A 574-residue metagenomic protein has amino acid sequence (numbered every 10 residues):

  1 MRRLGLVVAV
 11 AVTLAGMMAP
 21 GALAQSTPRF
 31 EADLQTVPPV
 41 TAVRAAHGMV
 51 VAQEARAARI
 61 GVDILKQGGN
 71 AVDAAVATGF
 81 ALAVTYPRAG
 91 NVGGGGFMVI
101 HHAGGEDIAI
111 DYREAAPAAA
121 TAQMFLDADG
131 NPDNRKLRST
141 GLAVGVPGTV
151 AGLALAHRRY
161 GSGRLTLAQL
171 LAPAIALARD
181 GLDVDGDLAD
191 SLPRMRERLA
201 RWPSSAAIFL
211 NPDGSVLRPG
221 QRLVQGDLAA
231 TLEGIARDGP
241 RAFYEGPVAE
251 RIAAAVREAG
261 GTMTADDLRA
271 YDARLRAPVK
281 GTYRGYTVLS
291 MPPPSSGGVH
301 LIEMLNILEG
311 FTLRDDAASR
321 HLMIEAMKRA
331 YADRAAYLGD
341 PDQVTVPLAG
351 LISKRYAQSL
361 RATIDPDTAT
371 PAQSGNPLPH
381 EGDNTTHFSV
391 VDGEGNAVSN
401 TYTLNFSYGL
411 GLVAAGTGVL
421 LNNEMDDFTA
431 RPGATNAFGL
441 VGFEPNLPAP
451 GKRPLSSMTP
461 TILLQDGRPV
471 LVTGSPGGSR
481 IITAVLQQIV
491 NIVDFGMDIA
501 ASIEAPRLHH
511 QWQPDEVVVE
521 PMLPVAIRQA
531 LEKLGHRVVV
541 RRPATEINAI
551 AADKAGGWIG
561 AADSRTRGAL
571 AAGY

Functional and structural regions predicted by a protein language model:
V7-G21: Bacterial N-terminal signal peptides
Q25-R59, D63, A71-D238, F243-E245 (+5 more regions): Noncatalytic scaffold domains of N-terminal-nucleophile
V84-A109, T262-T264, N396-Q465, F495 (+1 more regions): Active-site rim segments in enzyme catalytic domains, especially the processed small/beta chain of N-terminal
G90-N91, G95-H102, T386-V391, P460-I462 (+2 more regions): Short beta-strand scaffold segments in enzyme catalytic cores
L275, G382-T385, S407, S456-M458: Short, small/polar residue-rich loop motifs at catalytic or cofactor-binding pockets
F311-L404, V413-T417, E424, P432-G433 (+1 more regions): Internal maturation/activation junctions in enzymes
K452, V485, D494-R542: Extended C-terminal subregions enriched in glycine
